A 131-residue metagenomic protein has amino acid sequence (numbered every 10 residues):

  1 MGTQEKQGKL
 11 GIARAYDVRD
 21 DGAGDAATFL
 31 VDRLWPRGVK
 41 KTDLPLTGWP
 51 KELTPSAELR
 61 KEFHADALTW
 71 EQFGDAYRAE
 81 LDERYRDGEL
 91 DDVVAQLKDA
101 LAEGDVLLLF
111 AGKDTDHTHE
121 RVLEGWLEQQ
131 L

Functional and structural regions predicted by a protein language model:
G2-L131: Residues lining hydrophobic/aromatic ligand-binding pockets adjacent to catalytic sites
